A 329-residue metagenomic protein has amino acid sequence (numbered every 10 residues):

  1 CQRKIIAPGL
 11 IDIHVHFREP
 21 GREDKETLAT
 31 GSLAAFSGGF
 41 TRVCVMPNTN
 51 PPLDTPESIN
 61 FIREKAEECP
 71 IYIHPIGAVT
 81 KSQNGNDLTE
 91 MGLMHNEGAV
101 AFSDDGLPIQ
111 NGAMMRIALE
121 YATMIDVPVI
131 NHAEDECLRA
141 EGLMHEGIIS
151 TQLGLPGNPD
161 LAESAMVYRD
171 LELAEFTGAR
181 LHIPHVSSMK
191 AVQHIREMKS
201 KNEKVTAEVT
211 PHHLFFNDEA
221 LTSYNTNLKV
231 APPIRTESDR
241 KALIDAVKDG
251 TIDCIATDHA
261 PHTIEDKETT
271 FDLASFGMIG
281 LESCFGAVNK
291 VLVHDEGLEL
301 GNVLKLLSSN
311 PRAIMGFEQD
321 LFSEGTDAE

Functional and structural regions predicted by a protein language model:
R3, H14, A35, G39 (+12 more regions): Divalent metal-coordination and catalytic microenvironments
K4-A66: Metal-associated gating/positioning segment near the N- to mid-region
H16-E26, C44-P56, I76-L88, D104-M114 (+3 more regions): Divalent metal-binding segments
G39-C44, P70-H74, G98-A101, L173-L181 (+1 more regions): Short, surface-exposed connector motifs at secondary-structure boundaries
I62-E68, M91-N96: Acidic (Asp/Glu)-rich catalytic clusters
E64-V79: A glycine-rich helix N-cap at a beta->alpha junction
L88-I255: Histidine/acidic residue-rich metal-binding segments in metalloenzymes
Q152-R180, N227, K248, D253-I255 (+1 more regions): His/Asp/Glu-enriched, well-ordered alpha-helical/loop segment that forms or immediately abuts the divalent-metal
